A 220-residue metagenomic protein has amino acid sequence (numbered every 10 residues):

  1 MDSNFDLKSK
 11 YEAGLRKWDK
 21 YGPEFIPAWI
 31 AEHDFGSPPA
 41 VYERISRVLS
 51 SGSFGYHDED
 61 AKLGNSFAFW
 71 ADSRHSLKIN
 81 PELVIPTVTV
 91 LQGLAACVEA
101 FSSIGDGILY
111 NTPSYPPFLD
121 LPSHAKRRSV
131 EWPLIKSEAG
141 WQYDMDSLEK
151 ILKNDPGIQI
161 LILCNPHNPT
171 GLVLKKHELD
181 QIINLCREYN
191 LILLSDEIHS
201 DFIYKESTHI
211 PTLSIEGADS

Functional and structural regions predicted by a protein language model:
D2-T89, A96: N-terminal small-domain helix-loop-helix segment of the aminotransferase-like
K78-V84, I104-G107, D219-S220: Short acidic capping loops at alpha-helix termini that bridge into adjacent secondary structure
A100-P122: Conserved PLP-anchoring active-site segment centered on the Schiff-base-forming lysine
Y110, E131, L193-S195: Hydrophobic residues in well-ordered beta-strands that form the structural core
A125, E188-Y189, D219: Helix C-cap/helix->beta junction micro-motif
I135-S207: Active-site phosphate-binding strand-loop segment of PLP-dependent enzymes
T208-S220: Conserved active-site segment immediately N-terminal to the catalytic lysine that forms the internal aldimine
